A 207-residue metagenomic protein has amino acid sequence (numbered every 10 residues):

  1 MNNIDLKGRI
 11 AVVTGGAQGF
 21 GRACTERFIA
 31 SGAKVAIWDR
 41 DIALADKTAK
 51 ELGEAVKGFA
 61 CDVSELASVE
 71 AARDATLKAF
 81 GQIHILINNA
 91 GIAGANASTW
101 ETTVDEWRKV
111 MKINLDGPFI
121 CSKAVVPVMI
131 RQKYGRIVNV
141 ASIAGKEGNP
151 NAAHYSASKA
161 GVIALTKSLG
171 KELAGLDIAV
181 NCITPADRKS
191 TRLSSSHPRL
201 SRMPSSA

Functional and structural regions predicted by a protein language model:
D5-A36: Canonical Rossmann dinucleotide-binding motif of NAD(H)/NADP(H)-dependent dehydrogenases/reductases, specifically
I42, A60-A72, V104: The beta1-alpha1 cofactor-binding region of Rossmann-like NAD(H)/NADP(H)-dependent oxidoreductases
A97-T99, E106-R108: Substrate-binding pocket helix/loop in short-chain dehydrogenase/reductase
S122, S158, T166: Active-site helix of classical SDR
P127, K171-G175: Alpha-helical segment proximal to the catalytic Tyr-Lys
S142: Residue(s) in the substrate-gating loop at a strand-loop-helix junction that position the organic substrate next
T191-S195: Conserved small/polar residues in nucleotide/adenosyl-binding loops
